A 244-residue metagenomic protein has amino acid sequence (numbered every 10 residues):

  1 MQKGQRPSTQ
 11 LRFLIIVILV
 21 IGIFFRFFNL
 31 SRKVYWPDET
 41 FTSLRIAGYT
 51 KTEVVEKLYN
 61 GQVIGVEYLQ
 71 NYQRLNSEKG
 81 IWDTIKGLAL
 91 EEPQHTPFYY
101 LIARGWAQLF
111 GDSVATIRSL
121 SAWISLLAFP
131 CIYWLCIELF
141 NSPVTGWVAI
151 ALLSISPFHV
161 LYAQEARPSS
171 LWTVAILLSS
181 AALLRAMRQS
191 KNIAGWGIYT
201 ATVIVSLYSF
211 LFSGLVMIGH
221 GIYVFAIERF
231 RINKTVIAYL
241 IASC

Functional and structural regions predicted by a protein language model:
K3-C244: Terminal, non-globular segments
